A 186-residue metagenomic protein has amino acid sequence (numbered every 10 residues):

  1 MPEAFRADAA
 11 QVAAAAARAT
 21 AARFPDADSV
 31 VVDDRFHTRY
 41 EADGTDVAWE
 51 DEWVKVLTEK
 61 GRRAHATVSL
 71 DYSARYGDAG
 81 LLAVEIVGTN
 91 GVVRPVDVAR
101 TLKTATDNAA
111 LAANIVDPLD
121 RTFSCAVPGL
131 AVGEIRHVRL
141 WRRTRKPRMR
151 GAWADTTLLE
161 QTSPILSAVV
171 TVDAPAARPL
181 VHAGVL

Functional and structural regions predicted by a protein language model:
M1-L186: Beta-strand-rich, non-transmembrane domain signature
